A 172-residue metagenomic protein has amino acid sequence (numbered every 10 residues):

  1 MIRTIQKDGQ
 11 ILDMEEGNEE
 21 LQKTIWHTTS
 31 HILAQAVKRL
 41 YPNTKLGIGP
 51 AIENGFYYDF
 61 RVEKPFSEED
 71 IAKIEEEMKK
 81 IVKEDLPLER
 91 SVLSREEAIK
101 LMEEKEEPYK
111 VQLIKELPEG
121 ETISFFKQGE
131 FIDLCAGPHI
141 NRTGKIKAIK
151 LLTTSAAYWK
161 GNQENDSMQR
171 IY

Functional and structural regions predicted by a protein language model:
M1-I25, A36, K45-A51, Y57-Y172: Auxiliary tRNA-acceptor-end handling modules of aminoacyl-tRNA synthetases
R39: Metal-associated gating/positioning segment near the N- to mid-region
